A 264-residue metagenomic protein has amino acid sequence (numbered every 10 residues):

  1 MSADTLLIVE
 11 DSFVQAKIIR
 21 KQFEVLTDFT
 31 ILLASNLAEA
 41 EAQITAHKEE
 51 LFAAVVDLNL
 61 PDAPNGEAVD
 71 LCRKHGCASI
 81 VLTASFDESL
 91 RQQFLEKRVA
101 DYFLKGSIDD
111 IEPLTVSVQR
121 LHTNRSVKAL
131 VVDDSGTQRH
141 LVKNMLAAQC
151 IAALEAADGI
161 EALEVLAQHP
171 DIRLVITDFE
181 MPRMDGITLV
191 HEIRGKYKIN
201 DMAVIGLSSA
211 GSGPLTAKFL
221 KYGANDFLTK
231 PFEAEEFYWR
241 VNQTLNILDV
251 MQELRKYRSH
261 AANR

Functional and structural regions predicted by a protein language model:
F13, L32-A53, L60, E155-L174: Acidic, metal-coordinating helix/loop segments flanking the phosphotransfer/catalytic sites of two-component signaling
K17-Q22, H140-A148: Charged docking surfaces used in two-component/phosphorelay signaling
N36, A63-E67, D158-E161, D185-H191 (+1 more regions): Acidic catalytic/metal-coordinating carboxylates
V55-D57, D178, S208: Active-site residues of response regulator receiver
L58-L60, M181, I193: Receiver (REC) domain active-site loop signature in two-component systems and cognate sites in sensor histidine kinases
G66-E67, K74-H75, F86-Y102, T188 (+2 more regions): Alpha4 helix (beta4-alpha4-beta5 surface) of REC/receiver domains from two-component response regulators
L82-T83, K105, L207: Hydrophobic/aromatic residues positioned on beta-strands within the core alpha/beta folds
S89, G106-S117, F232-V241: C-terminal output helix
